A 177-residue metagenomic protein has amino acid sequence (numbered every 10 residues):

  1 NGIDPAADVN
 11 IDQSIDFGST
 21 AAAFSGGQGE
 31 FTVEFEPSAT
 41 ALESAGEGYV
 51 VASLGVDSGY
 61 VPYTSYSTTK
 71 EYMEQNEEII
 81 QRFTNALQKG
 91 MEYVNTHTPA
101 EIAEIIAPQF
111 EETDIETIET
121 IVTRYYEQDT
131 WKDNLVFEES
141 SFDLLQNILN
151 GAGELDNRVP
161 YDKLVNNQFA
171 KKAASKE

Functional and structural regions predicted by a protein language model:
N1-V9, Q13, E43-G46: Ligand-binding cleft/hinge of the Venus flytrap
P5, Y49, D156-N157: Residue-level detector of short coil/turn "hinge" positions at structural boundaries
P5-A6, A23-S25, D129-K132: A short, structure-level motif marking secondary-structure boundaries and short turns
N10-I11, G29-E30, V136: Residue-level marker of alpha-helix boundaries and capping positions
G18-F110: Pocket-lining segment of extracytoplasmic ligand-binding domains
T69, E138, N166-N167: Residue-level signal for threonine
E74-D156: Secondary-structure end/capping motifs
D143-E177: Conserved C-terminal helix/tail region of periplasmic/extracytoplasmic solute-binding proteins
